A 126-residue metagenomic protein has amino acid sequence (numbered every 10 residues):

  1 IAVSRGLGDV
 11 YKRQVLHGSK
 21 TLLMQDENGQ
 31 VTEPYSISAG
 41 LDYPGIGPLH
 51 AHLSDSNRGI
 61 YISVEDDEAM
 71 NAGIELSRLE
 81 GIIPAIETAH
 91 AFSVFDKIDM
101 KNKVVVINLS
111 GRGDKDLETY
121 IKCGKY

Functional and structural regions predicted by a protein language model:
I1-L7, Y11: Single conserved hydrophobic/aromatic residue that forms the stacking wall/gate of nucleotide- or nucleobase-binding
S4-G6, L16, E27, S38 (+2 more regions): Short glycine/serine/threonine-biased micro-segments
V10, P44, A85, K115-L117: Short, electropositive, low-hydrophobicity segments enriched in small/polar residues
K12-S36: Amphipathic alpha-helical blocks and their helix-capping loop/short-beta junctions
H17, T32, S36, P48 (+2 more regions): Residue-level signal for pocket-adjacent positions within structured domains
P44-M100: Active-site-adjacent helical/loop segments in soluble small-molecule enzymes
D96-Y126: Catalytic phosphate/nucleotide-handling subdomain of diverse soluble enzymes
